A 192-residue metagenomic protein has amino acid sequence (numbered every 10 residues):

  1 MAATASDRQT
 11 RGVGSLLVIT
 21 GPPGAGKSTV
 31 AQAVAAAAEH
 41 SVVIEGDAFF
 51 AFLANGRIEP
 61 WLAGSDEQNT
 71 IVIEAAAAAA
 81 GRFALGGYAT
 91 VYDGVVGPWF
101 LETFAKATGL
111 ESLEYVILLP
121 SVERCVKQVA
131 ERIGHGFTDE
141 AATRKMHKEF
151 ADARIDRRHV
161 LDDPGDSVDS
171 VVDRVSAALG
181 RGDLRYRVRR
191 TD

Functional and structural regions predicted by a protein language model:
I19: Hydrophobic anchor at the beta1->P-loop junction of P-loop NTPases
P22: P-loop (Walker A) phosphate-binding loop of NTP-binding proteins
A25: ATP-binding Walker
S28: Walker A/P-loop
Q32-A75: Conserved substrate/cofactor phosphate-moiety recognition/catalytic segment in nucleotide-dependent phosphotransferases
E67-L110: Glycine-rich phosphate-binding loop used to anchor ATP phosphates in small-molecule kinases, encompassing both
G109-V129, L161: Conserved phosphate-donor/acceptor-positioning beta-strand/loop module used by diverse small-molecule
E131-D192: Small-molecule kinase domains that catalyze NTP-dependent phosphoryl transfer to phosphate-bearing small molecules
